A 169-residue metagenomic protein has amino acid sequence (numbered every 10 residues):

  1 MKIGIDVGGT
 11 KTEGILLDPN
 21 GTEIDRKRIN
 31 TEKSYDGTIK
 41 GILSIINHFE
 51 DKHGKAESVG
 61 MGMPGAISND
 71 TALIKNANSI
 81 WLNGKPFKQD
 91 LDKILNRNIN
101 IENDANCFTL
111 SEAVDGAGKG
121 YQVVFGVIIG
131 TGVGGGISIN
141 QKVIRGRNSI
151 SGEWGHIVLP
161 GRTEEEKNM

Functional and structural regions predicted by a protein language model:
K2-M63: Conserved phosphate-binding loops in N-terminal lobes of ATP-dependent enzymes of the actin/Hsp70/sugar-kinase
D6, D104, G130: Active-site glycine-centered loops adjacent to acidic/histidine catalytic or metal-binding residues that shape
T10, P64-I67, G130-G132: Short glycine-rich anion-binding loops that position phosphate/pyrophosphate groups of nucleotides and phosphorylated
I15-P19, S34-T38, N100, D115-M169: Glycine/GP-enriched mid-protein hinge/lid loop-to-helix segment characteristic of carbohydrate kinases
E23, L73-I74, V143-I144: Hydrophobic "anchor" residues
R26-R28, A77, G146: Residue-level detector of high-confidence beta-strand sites
I29-N30, W81, I150: A generic structural motif
D36-L43, N47, K55-V59, I67-V123: Glycine-rich phosphate-binding loop and adjoining helix at the ATP-binding site of ATP-dependent phosphoryl-transfer
